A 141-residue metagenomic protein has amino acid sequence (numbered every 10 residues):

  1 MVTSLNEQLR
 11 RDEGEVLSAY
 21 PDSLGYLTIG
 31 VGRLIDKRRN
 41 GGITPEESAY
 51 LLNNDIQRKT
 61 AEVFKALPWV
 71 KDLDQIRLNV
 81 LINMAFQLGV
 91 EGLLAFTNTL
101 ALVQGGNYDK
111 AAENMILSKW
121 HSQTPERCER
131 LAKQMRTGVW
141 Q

Functional and structural regions predicted by a protein language model:
M1-S18, L24, R33-R38, G42-I56 (+2 more regions): Long, amphipathic alpha-helical surface segments
S23-Y26, L78: A structure-centric signal for secondary-structure junctions around beta-strands
V70-A95: Mid-chain, well-packed structural core segment of small domains
